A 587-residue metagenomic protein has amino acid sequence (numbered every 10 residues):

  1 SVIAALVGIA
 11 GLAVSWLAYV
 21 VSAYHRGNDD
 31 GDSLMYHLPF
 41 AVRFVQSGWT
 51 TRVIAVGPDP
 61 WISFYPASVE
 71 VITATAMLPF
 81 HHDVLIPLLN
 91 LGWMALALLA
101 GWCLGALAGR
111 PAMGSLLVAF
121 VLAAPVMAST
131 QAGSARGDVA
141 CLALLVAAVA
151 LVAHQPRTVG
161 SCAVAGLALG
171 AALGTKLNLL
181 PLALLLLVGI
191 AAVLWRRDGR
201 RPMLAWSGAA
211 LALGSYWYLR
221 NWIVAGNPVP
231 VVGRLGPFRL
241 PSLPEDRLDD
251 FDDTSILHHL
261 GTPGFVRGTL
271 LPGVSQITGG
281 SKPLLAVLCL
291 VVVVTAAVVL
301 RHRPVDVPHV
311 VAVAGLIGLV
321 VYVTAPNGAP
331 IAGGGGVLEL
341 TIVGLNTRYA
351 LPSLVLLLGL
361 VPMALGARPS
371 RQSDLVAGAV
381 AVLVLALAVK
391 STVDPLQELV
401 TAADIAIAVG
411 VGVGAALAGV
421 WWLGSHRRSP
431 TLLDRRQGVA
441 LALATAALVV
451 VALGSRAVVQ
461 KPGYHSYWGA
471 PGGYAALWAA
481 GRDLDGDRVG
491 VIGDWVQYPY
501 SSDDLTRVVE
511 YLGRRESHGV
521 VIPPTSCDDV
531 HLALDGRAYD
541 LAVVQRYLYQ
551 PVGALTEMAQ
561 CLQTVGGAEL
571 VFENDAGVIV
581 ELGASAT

Functional and structural regions predicted by a protein language model:
V2, A106-G114, P156-G160, L194-A205 (+2 more regions): Membrane-interface helix-loop-helix junctions at transmembrane boundaries of multi-pass membrane enzymes, predominantly
L12-V20, P125, T175, L179 (+2 more regions): Transmembrane alpha-helical segments
V84, G101-V126, L142-A143, V164 (+1 more regions): Transmembrane-helix signature of polytopic, membrane-embedded enzymes that assemble or transfer cell-envelope glycans
G101-G105, A191, F265-Y322, L357-G366 (+2 more regions): Hydrophobic, aromatic-rich transmembrane alpha-helices and their immediate juxtamembrane boundary segments
A148-C162: Membrane-interface transmembrane helices that cradle and orient dolichyl/undecaprenyl
L182-L211: Perimembrane helix-loop-helix junctions
R201-L290: Membrane-lumen/periplasm interface segments of specific transmembrane helices in polyprenyl phosphate-linked
A457-V458, G469-R515, Y539-Y549, V580: Short periplasmic/luminal acceptor-recognition loop of GT-C membrane glycosyltransferases, typified by
